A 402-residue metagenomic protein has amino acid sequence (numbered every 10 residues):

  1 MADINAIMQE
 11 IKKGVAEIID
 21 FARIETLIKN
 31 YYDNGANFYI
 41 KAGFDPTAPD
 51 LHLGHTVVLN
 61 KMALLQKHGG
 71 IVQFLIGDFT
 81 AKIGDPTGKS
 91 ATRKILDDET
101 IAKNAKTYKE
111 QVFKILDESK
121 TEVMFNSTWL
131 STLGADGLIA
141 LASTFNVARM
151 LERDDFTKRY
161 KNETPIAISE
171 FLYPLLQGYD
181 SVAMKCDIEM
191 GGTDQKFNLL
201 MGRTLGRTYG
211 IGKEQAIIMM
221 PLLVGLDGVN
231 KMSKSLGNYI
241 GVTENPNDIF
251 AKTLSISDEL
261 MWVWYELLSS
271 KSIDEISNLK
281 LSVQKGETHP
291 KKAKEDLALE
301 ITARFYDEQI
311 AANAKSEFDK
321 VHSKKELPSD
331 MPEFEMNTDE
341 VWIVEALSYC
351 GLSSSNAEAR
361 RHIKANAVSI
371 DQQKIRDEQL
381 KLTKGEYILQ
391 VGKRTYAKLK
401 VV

Functional and structural regions predicted by a protein language model:
M1-K41: Positively charged, low-complexity intrinsically disordered leader regions
V15, D97-M219, V224-L226: Divalent-metal (Mg2+/Mn2+/Ca2+)-assisted nucleotide/phosphate chemistry catalytic cores
T26-D85, M190-K196: N-terminal catalytic cores of NTP/NDP-binding nucleotidyl/phosphoryl-transfer enzymes
V58-M62, L175, N198-G206, I301 (+1 more regions): Buried hydrophobic packing segments
G84-G88, L133-I139, G228-M232: Short acidic, glycine/serine/threonine-rich loops at helix termini
P86-A102: A charged helix-plus-loop insertion that forms the helical arch/lid used to bind and gate nucleic-acid substrates
K89-K94, A140-S143, L236: Short, hinge-like loop/turn segments at secondary-structure boundaries
L205-V402: Conserved nucleotide- and phosphate/pyrophosphate-binding catalytic cores in adenylate/nucleotidyl-handling enzymes
